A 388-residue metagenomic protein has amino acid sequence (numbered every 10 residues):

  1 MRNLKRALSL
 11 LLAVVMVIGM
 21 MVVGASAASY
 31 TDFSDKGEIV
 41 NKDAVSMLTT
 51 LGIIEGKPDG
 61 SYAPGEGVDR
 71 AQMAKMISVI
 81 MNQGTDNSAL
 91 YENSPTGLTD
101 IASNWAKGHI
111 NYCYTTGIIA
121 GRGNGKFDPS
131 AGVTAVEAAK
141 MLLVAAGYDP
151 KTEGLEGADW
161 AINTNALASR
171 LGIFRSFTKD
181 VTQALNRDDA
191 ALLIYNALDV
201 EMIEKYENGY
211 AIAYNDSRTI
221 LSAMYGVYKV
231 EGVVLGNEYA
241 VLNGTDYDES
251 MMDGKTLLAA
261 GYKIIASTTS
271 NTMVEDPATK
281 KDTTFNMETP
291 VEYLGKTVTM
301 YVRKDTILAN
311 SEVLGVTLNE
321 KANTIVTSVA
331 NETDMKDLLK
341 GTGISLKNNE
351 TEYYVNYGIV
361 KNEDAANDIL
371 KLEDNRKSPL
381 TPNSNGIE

Functional and structural regions predicted by a protein language model:
R2-K42, E55-K107, T116-V136, L143-A184 (+4 more regions): Feature responds to low-complexity, polar/acidic, surface-exposed segments characteristic of secreted/exported proteins
S46-I54: Mature N-terminal segment immediately following signal peptide/propeptide cleavage in secreted/periplasmic
M47-L48, C113, A168: PEST-like intrinsically disordered low-complexity regions enriched in serine, proline, threonine and acidic/polar
D188: RNA/tRNA-interacting regions in translation and RNA-turnover enzymes
E249-K280, D337-N362, L370-D374: OB-fold (S1/OB) nucleic-acid-binding surfaces
E288-L318, A366, K371-E388: Flexible glycine-rich surface loops and low-complexity tracts that mediate binding to linear polymers
V326: Short beta-strand-centered aromatic/proline hotspots
